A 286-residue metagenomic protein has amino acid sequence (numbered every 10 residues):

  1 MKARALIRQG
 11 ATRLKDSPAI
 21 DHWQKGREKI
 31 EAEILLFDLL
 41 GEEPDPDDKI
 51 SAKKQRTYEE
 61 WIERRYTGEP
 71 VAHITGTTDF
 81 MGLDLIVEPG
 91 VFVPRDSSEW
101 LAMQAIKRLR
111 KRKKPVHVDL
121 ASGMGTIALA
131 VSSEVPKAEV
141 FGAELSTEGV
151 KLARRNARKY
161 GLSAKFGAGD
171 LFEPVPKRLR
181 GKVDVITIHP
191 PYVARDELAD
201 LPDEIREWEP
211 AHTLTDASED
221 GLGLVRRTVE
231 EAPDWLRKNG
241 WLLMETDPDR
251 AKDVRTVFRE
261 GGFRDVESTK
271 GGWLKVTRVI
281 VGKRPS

Functional and structural regions predicted by a protein language model:
M1-P44, I50: Non-catalytic accessory regions of SAM-dependent methyltransferases
L14, L109, A157, A232 (+1 more regions): Conserved hydrophobic residues forming the short capping helix/wall of the S-adenosyl-L-methionine
I30, I34-K107: Conserved AdoMet
L35, G68, S98, I127 (+5 more regions): Residue-level signal for inorganic ion chemistry
D84, E139, S163-K165, R264-E267: Conserved beta-strand segments of alpha/beta enzyme cores
W100-D200: Conserved SAM/SAH cofactor-binding pocket of Class I
P191-L224: Mobile active-site "lid"/loop adjacent to the S-adenosyl-L-methionine
S218-V281: Conserved Class I SAM-dependent methyltransferase catalytic core
